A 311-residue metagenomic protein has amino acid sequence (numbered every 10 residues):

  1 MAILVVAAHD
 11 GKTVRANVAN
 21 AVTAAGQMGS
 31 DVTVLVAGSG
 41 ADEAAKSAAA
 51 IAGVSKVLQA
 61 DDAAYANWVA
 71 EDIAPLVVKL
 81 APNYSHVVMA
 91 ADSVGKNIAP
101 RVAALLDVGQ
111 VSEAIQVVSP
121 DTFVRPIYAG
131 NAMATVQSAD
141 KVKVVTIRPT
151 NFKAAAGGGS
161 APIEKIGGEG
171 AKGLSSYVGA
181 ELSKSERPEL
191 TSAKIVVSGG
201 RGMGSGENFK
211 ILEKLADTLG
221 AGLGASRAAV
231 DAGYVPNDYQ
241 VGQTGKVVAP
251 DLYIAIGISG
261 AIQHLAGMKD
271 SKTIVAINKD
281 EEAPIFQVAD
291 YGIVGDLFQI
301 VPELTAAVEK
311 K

Functional and structural regions predicted by a protein language model:
M1-K311: N-terminal glycine-rich FAD/FM-binding segment characteristic of electron-transfer flavoproteins
